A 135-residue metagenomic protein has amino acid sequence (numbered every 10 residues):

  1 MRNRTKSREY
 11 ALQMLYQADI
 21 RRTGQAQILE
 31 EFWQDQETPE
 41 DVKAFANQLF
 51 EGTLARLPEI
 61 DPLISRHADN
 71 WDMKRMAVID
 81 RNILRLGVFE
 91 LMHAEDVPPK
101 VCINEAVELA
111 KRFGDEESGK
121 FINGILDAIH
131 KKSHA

Functional and structural regions predicted by a protein language model:
M1-A135: N-terminal interaction/assembly modules
